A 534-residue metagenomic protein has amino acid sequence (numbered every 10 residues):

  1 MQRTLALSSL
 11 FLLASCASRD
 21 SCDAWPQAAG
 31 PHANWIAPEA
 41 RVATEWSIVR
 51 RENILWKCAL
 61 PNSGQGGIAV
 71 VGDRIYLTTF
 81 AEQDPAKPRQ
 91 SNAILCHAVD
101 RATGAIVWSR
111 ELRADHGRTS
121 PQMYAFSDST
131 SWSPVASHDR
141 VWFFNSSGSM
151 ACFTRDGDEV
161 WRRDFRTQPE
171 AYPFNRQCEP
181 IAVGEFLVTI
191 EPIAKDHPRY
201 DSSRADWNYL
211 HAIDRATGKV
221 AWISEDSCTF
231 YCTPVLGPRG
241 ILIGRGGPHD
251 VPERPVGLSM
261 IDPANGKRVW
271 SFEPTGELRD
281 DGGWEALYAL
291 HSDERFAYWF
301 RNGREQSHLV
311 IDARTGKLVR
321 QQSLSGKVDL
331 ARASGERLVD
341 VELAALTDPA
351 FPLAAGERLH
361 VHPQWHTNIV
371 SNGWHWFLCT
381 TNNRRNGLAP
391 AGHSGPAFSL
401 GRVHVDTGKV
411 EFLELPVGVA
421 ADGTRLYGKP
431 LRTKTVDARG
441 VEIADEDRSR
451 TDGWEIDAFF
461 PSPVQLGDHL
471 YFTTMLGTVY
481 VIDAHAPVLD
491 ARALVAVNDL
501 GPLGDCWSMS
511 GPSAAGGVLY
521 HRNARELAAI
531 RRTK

Functional and structural regions predicted by a protein language model:
M1-A6: Bacterial N-terminal signal peptides that target proteins for export
S9-S18: Hydrophobic h-region of N-terminal signal peptides that target proteins for export in Gram-negative bacteria
A17-K534: Noncatalytic, solvent-exposed loop/strand surfaces of beta-propeller-type extracellular/periplasmic domains
